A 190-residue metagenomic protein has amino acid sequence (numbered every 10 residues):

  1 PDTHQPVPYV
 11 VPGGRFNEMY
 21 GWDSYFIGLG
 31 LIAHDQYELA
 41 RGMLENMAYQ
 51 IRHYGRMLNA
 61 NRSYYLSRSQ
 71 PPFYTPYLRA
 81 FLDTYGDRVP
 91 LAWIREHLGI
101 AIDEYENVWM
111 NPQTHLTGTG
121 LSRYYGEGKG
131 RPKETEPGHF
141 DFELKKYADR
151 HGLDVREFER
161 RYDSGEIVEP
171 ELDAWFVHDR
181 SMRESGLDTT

Functional and structural regions predicted by a protein language model:
P1-T190: Acidic, mature catalytic/reactive cores of soluble proteins
